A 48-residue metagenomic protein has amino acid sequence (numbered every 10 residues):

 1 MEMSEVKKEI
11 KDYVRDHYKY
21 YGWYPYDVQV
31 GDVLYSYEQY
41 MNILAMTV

Functional and structural regions predicted by a protein language model:
S4-V48: Acidic, low-complexity, intrinsically disordered interaction modules
